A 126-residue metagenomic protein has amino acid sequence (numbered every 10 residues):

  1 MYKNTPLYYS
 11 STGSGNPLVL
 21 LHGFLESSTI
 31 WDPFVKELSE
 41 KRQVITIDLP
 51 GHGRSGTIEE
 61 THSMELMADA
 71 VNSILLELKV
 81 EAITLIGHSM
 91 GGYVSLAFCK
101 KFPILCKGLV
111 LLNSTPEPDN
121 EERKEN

Functional and structural regions predicted by a protein language model:
N4, G13-G15, E40-K41, L76-A82 (+1 more regions): Active-site acidic short loop of glycosyltransferases
T5-T57: Conserved HGGG/HGGXW glycine-rich cap/lid loop of the alpha/beta-hydrolase fold
H22-F24, I83, G87-S89: Conserved alpha/beta-hydrolase "nucleophile elbow" surrounding the catalytic nucleophile
V35, L75, F98-C99: A conserved amphipathic alpha-helix that caps or lines the catalytic cleft of carbohydrate- and lipid-modifying enzymes
D48, T84, K107-V110: Residue in the alpha/beta-hydrolase core beta-strand immediately N-terminal to the catalytic nucleophile
E65-I83: Conserved acidic catalytic loop of the alpha/beta-hydrolase fold
M67, L85-G87, L112: Short beta-strand immediately N-terminal to the catalytic nucleophile in serine-hydrolase-like folds
Y93-K101, L105-N126: Flexible "cap/lid" loop of the alpha/beta hydrolase fold
